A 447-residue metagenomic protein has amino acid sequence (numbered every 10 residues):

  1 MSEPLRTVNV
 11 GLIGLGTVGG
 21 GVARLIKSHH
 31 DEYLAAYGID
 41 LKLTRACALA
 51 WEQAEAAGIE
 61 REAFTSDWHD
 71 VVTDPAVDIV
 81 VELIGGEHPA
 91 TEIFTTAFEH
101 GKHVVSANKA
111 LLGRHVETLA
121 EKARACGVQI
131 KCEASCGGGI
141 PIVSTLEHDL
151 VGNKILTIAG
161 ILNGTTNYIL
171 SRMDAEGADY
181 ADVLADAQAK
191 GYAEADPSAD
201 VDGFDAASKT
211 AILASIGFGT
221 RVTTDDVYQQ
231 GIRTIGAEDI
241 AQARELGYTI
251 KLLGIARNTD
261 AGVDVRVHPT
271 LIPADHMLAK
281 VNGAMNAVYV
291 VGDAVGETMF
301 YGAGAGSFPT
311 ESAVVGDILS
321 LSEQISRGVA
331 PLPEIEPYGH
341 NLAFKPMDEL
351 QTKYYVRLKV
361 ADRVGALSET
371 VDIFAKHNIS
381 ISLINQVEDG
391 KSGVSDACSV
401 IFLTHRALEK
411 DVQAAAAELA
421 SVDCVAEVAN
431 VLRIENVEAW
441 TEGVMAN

Functional and structural regions predicted by a protein language model:
S2-H100: N-terminal glycine-/serine-/threonine-rich beta1-alpha1-beta2 phosphate-ribose binding loop of Rossmann-like
A90-H100, K109-E147: Rossmann-fold NAD(P)-binding glycine/threonine-rich loop
H103-V105, I381: A short hydrophobic/small-residue beta-strand
R124-D205, I212: Rossmann-like NAD(P)H-binding beta-loop-alpha module
D182-K280, M285-A287, G306: Substrate-binding/catalytic subdomain of NAD(P)-dependent oxidoreductase enzymes
I232, G296-T298, G302-F308: Glycine-rich phosphate/pyrophosphate-binding beta-alpha loops
H268-D293, S307-F308, A375, S380-V394: Low-complexity, glycine/alanine/valine/leucine- and proline-rich hydrophobic stretches
A313, I318-N447: A conserved regulatory-domain signal marking ACT and ACT-like small-molecule sensing domains and adjacent regulatory
